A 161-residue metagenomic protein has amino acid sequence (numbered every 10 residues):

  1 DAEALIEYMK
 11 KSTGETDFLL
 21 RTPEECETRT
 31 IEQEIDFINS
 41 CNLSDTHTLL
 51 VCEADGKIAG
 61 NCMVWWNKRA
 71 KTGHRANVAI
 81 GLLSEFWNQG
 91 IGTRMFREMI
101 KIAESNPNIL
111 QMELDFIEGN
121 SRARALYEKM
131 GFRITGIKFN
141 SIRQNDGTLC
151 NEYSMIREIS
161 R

Functional and structural regions predicted by a protein language model:
D1-E25, R161: A short, well-structured alpha-helix characteristic of acyl/acetyltransferase catalytic modules
T13, E25-E85, I102, E158-S160: Acetyl-CoA-dependent GNAT
I80-L82, N88-A103, A125-K129: Conserved acetyl-CoA-binding loop-helix of GNAT-fold acetyltransferases
F96, A103-D115: Conserved GNAT acetyl-CoA-binding A-motif
Q111-F116, E128-T148: Conserved catalytic-core motifs of GNAT/GCN5-like acyltransferases
G147-R161: Terminal substrate-recognition subdomain of acyl/acetyltransferases
